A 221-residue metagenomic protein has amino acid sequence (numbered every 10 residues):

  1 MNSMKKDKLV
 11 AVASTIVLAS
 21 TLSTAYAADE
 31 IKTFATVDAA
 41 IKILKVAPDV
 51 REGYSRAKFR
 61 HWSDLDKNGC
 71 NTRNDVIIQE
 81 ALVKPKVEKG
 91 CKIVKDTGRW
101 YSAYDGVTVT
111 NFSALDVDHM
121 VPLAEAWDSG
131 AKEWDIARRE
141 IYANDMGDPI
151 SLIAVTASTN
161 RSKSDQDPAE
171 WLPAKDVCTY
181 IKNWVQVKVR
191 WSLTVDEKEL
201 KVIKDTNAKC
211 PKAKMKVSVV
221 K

Functional and structural regions predicted by a protein language model:
N2-V12: Bacterial N-terminal signal peptides that target proteins for export
K5, T24-Y26: Proline-rich, low-complexity intrinsically disordered regions
A13-T21: Bacterial N-terminal signal peptides
Y26-C70, E199-K201, K212-K214, S218-K221: N-terminal module-boundary/linker segments of secreted carbohydrate-active enzymes
V50-L123: Secreted/periplasmic proteins that engage bacterial cell-wall peptidoglycan
W100-K221: Domain-level detector of nuclease and nuclease-like folds in predominantly extracellular/periplasmic contexts
